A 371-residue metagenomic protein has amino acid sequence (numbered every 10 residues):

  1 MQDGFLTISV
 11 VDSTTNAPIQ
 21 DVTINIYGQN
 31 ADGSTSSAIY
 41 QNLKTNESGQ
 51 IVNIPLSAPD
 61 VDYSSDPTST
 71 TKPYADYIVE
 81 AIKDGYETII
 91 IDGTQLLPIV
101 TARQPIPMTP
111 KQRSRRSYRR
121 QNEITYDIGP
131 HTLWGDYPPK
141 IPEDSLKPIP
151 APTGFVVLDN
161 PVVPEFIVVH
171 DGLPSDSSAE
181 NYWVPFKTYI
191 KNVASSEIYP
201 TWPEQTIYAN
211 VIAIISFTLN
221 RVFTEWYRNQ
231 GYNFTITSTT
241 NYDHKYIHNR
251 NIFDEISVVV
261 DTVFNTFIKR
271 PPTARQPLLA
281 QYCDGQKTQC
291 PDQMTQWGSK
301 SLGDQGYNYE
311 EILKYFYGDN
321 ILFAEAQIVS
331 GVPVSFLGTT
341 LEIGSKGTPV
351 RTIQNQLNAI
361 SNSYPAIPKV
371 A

Functional and structural regions predicted by a protein language model:
G4-D12, I106: A short, amphipathic beta-strand motif
F5-T7, D21-T23, D76-I78: Exposed beta-strand and adjacent loop surfaces of beta-rich binding modules that mediate intermolecular recognition
S9-V11, N25-Y27, I82: Core beta-strand residues in small-molecule sensory/regulatory alpha/beta domains
V10-T15, V61-Y63: Short amphipathic, basic-aromatic surface patches that mediate peripheral association with negatively charged
T14-Y40, E47, V350, Q354: Short, ordered, surface-exposed loop/turn motifs in non-cytosolic proteins
D21, K44, Q50, P55-L56 (+1 more regions): Conserved, single-site charged/polar hotspot
I39, T45-Q50, P55-S69: Short, solvent-exposed S/T- and G/P-enriched segments that are highly enriched in secreted/extracellular and lumenal
D60-D92: A short, solvent-exposed loop/turn motif at the edges and junctions of modular extracellular/periplasmic domains
